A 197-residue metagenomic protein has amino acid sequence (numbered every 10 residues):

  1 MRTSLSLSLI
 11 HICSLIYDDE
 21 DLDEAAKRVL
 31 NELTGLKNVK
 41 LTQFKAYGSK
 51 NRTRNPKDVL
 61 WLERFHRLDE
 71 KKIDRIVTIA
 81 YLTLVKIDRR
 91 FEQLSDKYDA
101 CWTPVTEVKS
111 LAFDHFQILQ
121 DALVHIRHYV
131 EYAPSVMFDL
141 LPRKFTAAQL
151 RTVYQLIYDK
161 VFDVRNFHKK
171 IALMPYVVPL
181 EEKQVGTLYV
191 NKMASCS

Functional and structural regions predicted by a protein language model:
S8-I12: Conserved small/polar residues in nucleotide/adenosyl-binding loops
C13-D19, D139: Short histidine-centered catalytic/ligand-binding loop motif
A26, L30: Hydrophobic alpha-helical positions that pack around
N31-R89, Y129-S135, P175-V178: Active-site segment of metal-dependent pyrophosphate-handling enzymes, primarily the Nudix hydrolase catalytic core
R75-V77, P179-S197: Long, intrinsically disordered, low-complexity Ser/Thr/Pro-rich regulatory/activation regions of nuclear proteins
R75-V85, F91-H128, L140-A148, N166-A172: NUDIX/MutT-family hydrolases
T152-V161: Short helix-coil junctions and helix-kink-helix linkers
K160-P179: Charge-enriched amphipathic alpha-helical scaffolds
